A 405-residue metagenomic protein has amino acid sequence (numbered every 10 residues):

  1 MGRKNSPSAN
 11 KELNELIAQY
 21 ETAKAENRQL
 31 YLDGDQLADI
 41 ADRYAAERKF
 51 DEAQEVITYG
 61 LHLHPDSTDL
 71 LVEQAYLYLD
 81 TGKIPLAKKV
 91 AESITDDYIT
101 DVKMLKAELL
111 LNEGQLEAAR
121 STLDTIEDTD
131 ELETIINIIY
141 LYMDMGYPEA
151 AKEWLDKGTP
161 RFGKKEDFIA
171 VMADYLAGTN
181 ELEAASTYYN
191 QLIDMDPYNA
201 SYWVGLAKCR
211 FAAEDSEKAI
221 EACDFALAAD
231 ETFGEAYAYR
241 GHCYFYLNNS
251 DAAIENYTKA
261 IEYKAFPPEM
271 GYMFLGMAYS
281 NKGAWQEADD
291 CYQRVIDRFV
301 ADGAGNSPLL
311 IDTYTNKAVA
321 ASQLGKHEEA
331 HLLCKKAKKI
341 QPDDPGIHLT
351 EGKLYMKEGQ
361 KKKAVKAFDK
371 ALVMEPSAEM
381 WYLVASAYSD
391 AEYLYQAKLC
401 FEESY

Functional and structural regions predicted by a protein language model:
D35, D69, D101, E133 (+8 more regions): Start-of-helix register in tetratricopeptide repeats
A46, D80, N112, D144 (+7 more regions): Register position in tetratricopeptide repeats
G60, S93-I94, T125-I126, K157-G158 (+7 more regions): Canonical positions in the second alpha-helix
L63, S93-D97, I126-T129, R161 (+7 more regions): Structural marker of alpha-solenoid helical repeat scaffolds
